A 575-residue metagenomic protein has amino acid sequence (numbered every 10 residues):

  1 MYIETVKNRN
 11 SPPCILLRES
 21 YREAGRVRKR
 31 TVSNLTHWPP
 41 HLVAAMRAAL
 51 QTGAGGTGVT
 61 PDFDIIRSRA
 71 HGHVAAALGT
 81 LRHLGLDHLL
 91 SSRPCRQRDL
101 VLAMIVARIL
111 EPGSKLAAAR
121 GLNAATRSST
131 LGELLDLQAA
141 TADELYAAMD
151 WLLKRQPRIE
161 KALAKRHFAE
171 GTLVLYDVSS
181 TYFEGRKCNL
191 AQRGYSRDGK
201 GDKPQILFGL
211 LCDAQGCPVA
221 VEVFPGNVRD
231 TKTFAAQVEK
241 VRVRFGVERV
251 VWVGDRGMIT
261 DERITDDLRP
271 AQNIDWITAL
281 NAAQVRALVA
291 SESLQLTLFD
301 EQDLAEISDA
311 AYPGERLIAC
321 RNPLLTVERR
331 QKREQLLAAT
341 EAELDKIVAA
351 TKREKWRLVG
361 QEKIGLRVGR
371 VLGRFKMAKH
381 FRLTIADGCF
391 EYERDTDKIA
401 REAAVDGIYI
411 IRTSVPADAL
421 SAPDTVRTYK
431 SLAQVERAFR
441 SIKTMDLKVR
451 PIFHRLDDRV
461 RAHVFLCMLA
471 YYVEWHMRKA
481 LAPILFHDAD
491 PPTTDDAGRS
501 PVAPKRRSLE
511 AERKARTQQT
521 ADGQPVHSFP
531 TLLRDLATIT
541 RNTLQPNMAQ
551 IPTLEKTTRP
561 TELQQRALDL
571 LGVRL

Functional and structural regions predicted by a protein language model:
M1-D99: Conserved glycine(s) in the ABC-transporter nucleotide-binding domain "signature"
Y2-I15, E19, A24-R28, L84-L575: Anion-binding and metal-coordination hotspots
